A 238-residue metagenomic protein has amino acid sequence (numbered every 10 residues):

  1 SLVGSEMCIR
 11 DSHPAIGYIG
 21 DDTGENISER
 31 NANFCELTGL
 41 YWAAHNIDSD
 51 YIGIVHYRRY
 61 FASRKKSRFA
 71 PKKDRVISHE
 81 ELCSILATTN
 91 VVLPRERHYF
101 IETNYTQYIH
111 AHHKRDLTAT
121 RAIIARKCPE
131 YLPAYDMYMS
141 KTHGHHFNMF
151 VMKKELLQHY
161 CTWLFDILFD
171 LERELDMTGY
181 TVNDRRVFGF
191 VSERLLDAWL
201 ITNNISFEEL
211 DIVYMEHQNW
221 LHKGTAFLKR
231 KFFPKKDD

Functional and structural regions predicted by a protein language model:
L2-I9: Short, small-residue-biased leader/transition segments that mark boundaries at the very start of proteins
R10-N46: Active-site-proximal specificity loops/subdomain of glycosyltransferases
H13-G24, K66-K72, F165-V182: A solvent-exposed, charged loop/short amphipathic helix patch at secondary-structure junctions
I52-I54: Short aromatic/hydrophobic "clamp" motif used to bind/position activated sugar donors
H56-R59: Short acidic donor-binding/metal-coordinating loop in glycosyltransferase active sites
A62-D116: Conserved donor-nucleotide/metal-binding helix-loop-beta segment in metal-dependent transferases, i.e., the alpha-helix
T120-N219: Catalytic core and acceptor-binding pocket of nucleotide-sugar-dependent glycosyltransferases
E216-D238: Membrane-proximal basic amphipathic "stem/tether" segments
